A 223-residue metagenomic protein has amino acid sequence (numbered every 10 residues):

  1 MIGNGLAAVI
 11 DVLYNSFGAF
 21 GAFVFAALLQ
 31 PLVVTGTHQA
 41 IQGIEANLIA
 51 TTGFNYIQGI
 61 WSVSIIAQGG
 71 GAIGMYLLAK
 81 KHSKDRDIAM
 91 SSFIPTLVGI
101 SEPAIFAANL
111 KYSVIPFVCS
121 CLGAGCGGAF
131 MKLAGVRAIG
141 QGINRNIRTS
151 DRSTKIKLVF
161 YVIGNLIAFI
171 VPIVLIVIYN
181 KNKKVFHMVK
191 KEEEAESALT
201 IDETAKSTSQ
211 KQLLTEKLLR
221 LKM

Functional and structural regions predicted by a protein language model:
M1, A26, Q30-Q39, Q68-Y76 (+4 more regions): Transmembrane alpha-helical segments of multi-pass membrane transport proteins and ion-pumping complexes
M1, V9, L13, F17 (+6 more regions): Membrane-interface elements of multi-pass transporters and channels
M1-A7, A22-A26, Q39-L48: Transmembrane alpha-helical segments that form the functional core of multipass membrane systems
I10-V24, G53-G59, K80, K155-F160: Membrane-interfacial loop-to-helix junctions in multi-pass transporters
N15, L29-R86: Membrane-interfacial helix-loop connectors
N15, N47, S91, P103-L214: Transmembrane alpha-helical segments and their short flanking loops that form helix-hairpins/helix-helix interfaces
S62-G127: Alpha-helical membrane segments and immediately flanking helix-loop junctions that form or couple to the substrate/ion
T215-M223: Soluble N-terminal domains of membrane-associated systems
